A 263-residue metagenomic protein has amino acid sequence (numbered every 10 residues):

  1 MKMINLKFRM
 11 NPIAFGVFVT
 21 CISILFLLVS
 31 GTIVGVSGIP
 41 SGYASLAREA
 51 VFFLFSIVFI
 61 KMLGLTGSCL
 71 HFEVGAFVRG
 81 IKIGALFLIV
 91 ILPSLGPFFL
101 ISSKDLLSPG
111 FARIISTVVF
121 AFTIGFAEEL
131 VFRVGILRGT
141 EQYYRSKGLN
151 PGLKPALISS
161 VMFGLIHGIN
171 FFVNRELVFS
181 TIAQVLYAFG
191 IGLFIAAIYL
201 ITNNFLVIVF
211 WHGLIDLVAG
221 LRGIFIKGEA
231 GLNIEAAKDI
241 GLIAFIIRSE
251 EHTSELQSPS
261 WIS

Functional and structural regions predicted by a protein language model:
M1-H71, L217-S254, S258: N-terminal, membrane-interfacial amphipathic/helix-forming hydrophobic leader that caps and precedes the first
K2-C21, P40-F53, L63-P93, P109-A121 (+1 more regions): Interfacial transmembrane-helix boundary/kink motif in multi-pass membrane proteins
I22-G31, V90-P97, S160-I169, G213-F225: Aromatic-anchored segments of alpha-helical transmembrane domains
V29, S180-A237: Functionally important transmembrane alpha-helices
G38-S45, L106-V118, E176-L186, I234-A236: Non-cytosolic membrane-interface motifs at loop->transmembrane helix junctions
L46-F55, F111-V119, V131, V185-G190 (+3 more regions): Membrane-embedded alpha-helical segments of multi-pass membrane proteins, especially the transmembrane helices
V51-K61, V90, F120-V134, L193 (+1 more regions): Hydrophobic cores of alpha-helical transmembrane segments in multi-pass inner/ER membrane proteins, independent
L130-I158, L200-N204: Membrane-interface helix/loop boundary segments of multi-pass membrane proteins
